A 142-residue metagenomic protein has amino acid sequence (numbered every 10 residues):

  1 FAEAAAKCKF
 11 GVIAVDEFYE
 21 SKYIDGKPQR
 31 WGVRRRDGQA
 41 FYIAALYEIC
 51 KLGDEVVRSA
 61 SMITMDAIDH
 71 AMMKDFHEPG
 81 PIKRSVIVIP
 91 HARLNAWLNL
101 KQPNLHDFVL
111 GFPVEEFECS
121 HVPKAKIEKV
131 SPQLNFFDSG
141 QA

Functional and structural regions predicted by a protein language model:
F1-A142: A structured binding-face within diverse protein domains that lines the active/interaction site
